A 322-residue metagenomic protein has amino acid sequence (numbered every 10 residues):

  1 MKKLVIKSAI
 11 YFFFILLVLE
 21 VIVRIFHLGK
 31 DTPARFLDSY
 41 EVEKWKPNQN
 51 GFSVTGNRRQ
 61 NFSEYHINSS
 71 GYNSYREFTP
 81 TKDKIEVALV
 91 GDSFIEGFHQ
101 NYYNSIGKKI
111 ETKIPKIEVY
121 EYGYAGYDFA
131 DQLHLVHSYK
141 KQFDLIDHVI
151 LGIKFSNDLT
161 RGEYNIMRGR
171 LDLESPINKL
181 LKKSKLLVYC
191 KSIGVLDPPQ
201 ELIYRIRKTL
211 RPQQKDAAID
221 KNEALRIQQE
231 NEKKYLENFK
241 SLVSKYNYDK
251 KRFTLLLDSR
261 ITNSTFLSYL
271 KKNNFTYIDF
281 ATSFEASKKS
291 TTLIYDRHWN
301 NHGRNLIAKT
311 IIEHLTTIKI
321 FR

Functional and structural regions predicted by a protein language model:
V5, Y295-R322: Histidine-centered active-site loop/cap adjacent to the catalytic His in serine esterases/O-acetyl transfer systems
K7-R24: Hydrophobic membrane-insertion alpha-helices, especially the h-region of bacterial N-terminal signal peptides
L28-I114, A286-S287: Membrane/wall-proximal cationic-aromatic binding patches
T32-F36, Y40-V42, F129-I227: Interaction-surface signature
E86-V90, Y120, D147-V149: Conserved beta-strand elements of the Class I
E121-D128: Short beta->alpha junction loops
H148-L159, R211-E285: Conserved, well-ordered alpha-helix/loop/beta-strand core segments that scaffold catalytic motifs
